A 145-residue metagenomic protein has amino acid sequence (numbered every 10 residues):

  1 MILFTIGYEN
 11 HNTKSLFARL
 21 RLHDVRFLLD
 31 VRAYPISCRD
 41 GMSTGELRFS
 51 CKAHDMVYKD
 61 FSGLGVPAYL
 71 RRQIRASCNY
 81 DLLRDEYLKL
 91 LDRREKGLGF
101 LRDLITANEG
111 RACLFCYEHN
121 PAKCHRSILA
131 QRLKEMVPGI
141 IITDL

Functional and structural regions predicted by a protein language model:
M1-L145: Residues lining hydrophobic/aromatic ligand-binding pockets adjacent to catalytic sites
